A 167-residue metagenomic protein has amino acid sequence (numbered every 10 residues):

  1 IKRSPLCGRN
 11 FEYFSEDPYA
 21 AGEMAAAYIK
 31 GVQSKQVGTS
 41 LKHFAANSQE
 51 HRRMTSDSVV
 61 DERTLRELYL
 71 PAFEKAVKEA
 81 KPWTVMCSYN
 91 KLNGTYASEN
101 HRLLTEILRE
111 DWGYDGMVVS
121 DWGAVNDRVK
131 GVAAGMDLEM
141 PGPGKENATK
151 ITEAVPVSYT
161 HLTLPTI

Functional and structural regions predicted by a protein language model:
I1-L162: Glycoside hydrolase catalytic-domain context in secreted enzymes
T163-I167: Short "domain-exit" segments at the C-terminal end of structured domains
